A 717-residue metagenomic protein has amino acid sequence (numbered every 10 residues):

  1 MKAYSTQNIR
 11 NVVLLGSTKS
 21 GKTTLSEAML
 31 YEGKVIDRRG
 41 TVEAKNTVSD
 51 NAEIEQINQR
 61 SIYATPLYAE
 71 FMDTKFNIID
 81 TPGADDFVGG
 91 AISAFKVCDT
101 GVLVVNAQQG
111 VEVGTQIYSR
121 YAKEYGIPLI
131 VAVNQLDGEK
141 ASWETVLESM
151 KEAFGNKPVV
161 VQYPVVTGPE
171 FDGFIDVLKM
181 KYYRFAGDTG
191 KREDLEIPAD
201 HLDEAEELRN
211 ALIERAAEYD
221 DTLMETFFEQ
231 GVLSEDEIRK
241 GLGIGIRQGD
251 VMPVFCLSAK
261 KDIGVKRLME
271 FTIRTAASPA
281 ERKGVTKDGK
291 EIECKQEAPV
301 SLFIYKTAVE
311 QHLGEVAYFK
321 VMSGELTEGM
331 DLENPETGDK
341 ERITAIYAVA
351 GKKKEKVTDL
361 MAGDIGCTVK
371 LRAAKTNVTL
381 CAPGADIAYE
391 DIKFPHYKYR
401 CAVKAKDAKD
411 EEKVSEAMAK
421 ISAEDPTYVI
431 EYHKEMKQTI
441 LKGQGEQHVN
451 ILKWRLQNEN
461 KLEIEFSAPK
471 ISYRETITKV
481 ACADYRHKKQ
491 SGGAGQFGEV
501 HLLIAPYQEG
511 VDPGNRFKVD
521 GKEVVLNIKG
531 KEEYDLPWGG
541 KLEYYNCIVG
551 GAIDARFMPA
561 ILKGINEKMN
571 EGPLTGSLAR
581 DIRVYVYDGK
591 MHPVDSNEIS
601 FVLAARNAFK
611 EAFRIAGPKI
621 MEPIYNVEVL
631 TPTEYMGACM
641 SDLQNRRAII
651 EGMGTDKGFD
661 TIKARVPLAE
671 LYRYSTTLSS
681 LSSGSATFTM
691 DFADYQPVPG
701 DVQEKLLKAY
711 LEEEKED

Functional and structural regions predicted by a protein language model:
M1-D717: Structural and coupling elements of P-loop NTPases
